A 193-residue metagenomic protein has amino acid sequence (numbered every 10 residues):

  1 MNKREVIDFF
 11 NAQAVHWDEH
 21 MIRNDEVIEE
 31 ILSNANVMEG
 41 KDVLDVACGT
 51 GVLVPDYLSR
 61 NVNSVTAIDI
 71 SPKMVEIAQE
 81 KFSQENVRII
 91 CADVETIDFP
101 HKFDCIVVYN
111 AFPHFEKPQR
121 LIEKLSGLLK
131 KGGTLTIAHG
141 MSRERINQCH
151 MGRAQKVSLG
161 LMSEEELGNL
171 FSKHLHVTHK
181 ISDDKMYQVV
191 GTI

Functional and structural regions predicted by a protein language model:
M1-N36, V52, R143-E144, C149-R153: Conserved class I S-adenosyl-L-methionine
L44, T50-T96: Class I SAM-dependent methyltransferase SAM/SAH-binding core
V107: A conserved beta-strand element that flanks and buttresses the S-adenosyl-L-methionine
N110-A111: Short catalytic micro-motifs in class I SAM-dependent methyltransferases
R120-K131: A short glycine-rich, Lys/Arg-flanked "PGG" loop and its adjoining helix->strand segment in the class I
T136-M162: Conserved class I S-adenosyl-L-methionine
S158-H174: Short alpha-helix
H176-I193: Core SAM-dependent methyltransferase catalytic element
